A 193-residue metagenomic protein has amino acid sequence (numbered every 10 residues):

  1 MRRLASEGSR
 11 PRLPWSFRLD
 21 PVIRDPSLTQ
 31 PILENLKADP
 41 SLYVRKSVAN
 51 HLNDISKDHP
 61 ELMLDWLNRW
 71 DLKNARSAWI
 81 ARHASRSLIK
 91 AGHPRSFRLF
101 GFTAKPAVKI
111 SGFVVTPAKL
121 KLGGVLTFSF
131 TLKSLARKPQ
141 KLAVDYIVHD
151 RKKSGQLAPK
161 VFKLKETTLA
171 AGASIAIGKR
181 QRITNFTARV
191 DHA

Functional and structural regions predicted by a protein language model:
M1-A193: Alpha-helical scaffold domains
